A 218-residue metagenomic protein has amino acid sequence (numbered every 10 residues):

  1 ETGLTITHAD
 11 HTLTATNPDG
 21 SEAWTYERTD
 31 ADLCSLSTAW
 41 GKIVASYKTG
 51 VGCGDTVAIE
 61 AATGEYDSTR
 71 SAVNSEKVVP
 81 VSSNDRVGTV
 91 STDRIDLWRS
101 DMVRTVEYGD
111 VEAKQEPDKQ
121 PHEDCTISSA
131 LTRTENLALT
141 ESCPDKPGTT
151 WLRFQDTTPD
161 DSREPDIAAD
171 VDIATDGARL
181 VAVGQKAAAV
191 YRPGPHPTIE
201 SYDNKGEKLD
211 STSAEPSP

Functional and structural regions predicted by a protein language model:
E1-G3, H11-C34, E65-N74, M102-Q115 (+2 more regions): Aromatic (tryptophan-biased) beta-strands that constitute blades/sheets of beta-rich domains
E1-T2, R28-G41, A72-D85, Q115-A130 (+2 more regions): Repeated scaffold domains used in trafficking and secretory/extracellular systems, primarily beta-propellers
T2-A9, T14, L36-G52, T56-V57 (+4 more regions): Short beta-strand elements that form the blades of beta-propeller/WD-repeat-like and other beta-sheet-rich scaffold
T38, A62-G88, G194-P218: Contiguous hydrophobic segments
T56-G64, T149-D160, I199-G206: Beta-propeller blade signature
D85-T175, V183: Solenoidal tandem-repeat scaffolds enriched in leucines and small polar residues
P159-A214: Acidic, glycine-rich loop-and-beta core segments that form the ion-binding/anion-interacting portion of active sites
